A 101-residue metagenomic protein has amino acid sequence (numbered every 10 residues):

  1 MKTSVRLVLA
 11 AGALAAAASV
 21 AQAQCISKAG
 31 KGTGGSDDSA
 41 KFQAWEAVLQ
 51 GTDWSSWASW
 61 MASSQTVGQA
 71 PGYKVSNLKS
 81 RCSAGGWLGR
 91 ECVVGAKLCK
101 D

Functional and structural regions predicted by a protein language model:
M1-L9: Bacterial N-terminal signal peptides that target proteins for export
V8-A16: Bacterial N-terminal signal peptides
A16-A23: Sec/Tat signal peptide C-region and signal peptidase I cleavage site
A23-K28, G86: C-terminal alpha-helical interaction appendages
S27-V67: Short, well-ordered alpha-helical segments
V67-Y73: Acidic-leaning, charged glycine-interspersed low-complexity segments
K74-D101: C-terminal edge-of-domain segments
